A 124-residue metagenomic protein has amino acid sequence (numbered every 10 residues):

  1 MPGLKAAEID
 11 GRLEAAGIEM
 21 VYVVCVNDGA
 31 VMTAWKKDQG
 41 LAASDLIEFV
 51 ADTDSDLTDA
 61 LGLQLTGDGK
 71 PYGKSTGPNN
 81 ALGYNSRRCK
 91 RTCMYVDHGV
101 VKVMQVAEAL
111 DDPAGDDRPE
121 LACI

Functional and structural regions predicted by a protein language model:
M1-I124: Chalcogenol-based redox active-site neighborhoods
